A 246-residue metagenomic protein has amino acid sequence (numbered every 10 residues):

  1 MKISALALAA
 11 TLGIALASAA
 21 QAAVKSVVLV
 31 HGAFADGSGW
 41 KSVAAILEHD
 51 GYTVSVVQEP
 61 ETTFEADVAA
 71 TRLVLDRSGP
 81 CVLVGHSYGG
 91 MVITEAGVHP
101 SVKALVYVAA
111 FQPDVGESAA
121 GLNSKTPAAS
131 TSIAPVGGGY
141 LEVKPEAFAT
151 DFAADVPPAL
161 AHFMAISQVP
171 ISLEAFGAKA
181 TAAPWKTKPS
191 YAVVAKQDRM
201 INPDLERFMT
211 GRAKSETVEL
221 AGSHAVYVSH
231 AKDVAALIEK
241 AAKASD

Functional and structural regions predicted by a protein language model:
A7-A15: Bacterial N-terminal signal peptides
A23-S78: Active-site catalytic motif of lipid deacylating hydrolases and related acyltransferases
V57-E59, V218-S223: Short glycine-rich catalytic loops that host catalytic nucleophiles or stabilize transition states across multiple
V84-G89, I93: Gly/Ala-rich beta-loop-alpha elbow adjacent to hydrolase catalytic centers
S101-V102, V106-P145, S172-K179: Flexible "cap/lid" loop of the alpha/beta hydrolase fold
F163-W185: Active-site nucleophile elbow and catalytic-triad environment of alpha/beta-hydrolase enzymes
A192-V194: Short beta-strand/loop motif that positions the catalytic acidic residue of the alpha/beta-hydrolase fold
K196-A221, V228, D233, A241: Conserved loop-alpha-helix segment in the C-terminal half of the alpha/beta-hydrolase fold that carries the catalytic
